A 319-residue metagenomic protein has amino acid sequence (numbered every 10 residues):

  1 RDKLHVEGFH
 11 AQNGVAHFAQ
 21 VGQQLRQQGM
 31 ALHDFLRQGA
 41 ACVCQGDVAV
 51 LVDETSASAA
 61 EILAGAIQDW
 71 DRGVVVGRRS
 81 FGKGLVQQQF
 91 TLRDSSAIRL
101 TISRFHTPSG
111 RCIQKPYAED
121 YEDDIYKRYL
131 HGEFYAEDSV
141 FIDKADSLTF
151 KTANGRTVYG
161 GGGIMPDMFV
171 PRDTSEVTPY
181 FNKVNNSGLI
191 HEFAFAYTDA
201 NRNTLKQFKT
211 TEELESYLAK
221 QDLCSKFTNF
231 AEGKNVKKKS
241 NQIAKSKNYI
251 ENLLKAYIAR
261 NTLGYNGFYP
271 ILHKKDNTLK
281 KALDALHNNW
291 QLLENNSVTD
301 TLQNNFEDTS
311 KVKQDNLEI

Functional and structural regions predicted by a protein language model:
R1, G22-N186: Conserved acidic, small-residue-rich alpha-beta core segments centered on
D2-K3, E7, N13, D34: Intrinsically disordered, low-complexity polyampholyte segments enriched for Lys and acidic residues
A11, A16-A19, A31: Short linear motifs in low-complexity or flexible loops
H17, G22-L25, N288: Local alpha-helix boundary/kink/capping signal
C112-I113, Y117-I319: Conserved functional hotspot residues or short segments at active or partner-binding sites across diverse domains
